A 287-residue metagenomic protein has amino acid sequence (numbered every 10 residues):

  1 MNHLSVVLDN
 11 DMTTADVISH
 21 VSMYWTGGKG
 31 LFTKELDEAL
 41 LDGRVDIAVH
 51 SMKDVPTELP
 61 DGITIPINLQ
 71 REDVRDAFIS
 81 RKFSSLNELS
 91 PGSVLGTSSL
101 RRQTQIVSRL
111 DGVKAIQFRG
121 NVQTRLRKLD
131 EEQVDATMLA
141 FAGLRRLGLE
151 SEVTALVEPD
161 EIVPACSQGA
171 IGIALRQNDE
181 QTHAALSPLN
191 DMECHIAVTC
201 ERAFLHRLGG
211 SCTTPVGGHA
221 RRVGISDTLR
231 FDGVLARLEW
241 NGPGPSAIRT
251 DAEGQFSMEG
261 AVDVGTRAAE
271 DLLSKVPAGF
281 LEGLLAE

Functional and structural regions predicted by a protein language model:
M1-T26, T33, M52, S108-E287: Small-molecule-sensing regulatory modules
K29-P60, I65, R81, L144: N-terminal segment of the mature folded domain
K34, G43, L59, E72-V74 (+2 more regions): Short, basic and Ser/Thr-rich N-terminal targeting/leader segments
E38, L86-N87, R127: Alpha-helical segments flanking ligand/cofactor-binding loops in enzyme cores
G43-R44, G92, E132-Q133: Structured helix-beta-strand junction loops
M52-V55, L59-V113: A conserved helix-loop-strand patch within extracytoplasmic ligand-binding domains of the periplasmic binding
